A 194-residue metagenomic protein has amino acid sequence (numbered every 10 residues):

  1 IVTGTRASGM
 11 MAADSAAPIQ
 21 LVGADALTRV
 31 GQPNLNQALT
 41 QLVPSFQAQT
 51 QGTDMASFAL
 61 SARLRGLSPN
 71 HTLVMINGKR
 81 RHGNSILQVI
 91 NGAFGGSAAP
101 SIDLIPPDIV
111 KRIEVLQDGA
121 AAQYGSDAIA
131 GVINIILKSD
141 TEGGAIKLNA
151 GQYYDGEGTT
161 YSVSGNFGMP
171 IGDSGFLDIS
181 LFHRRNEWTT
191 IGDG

Functional and structural regions predicted by a protein language model:
I1-V30, N36, A56, S85-G95 (+1 more regions): N-terminal periplasmic "start-of-domain" segments of outer-membrane beta-barrel proteins
G9, T40-S85: Extracytoplasmic beta-strand/coil segments of soluble accessory domains associated with Gram-negative outer-membrane
S15-T40, S61-L67, F94-I102, A150-Y154 (+1 more regions): Short, polar/charged loop or turn motifs at beta-strand boundaries
Q32, P69, P107-V110, K138 (+1 more regions): Outer-membrane beta-barrel channels and translocator barrels
L35-A38, L42, A62-R63, M75 (+3 more regions): N-terminal periplasmic accessory domains that precede and gate Gram-negative outer-membrane beta-barrel machines
K79-Q117: Short acidic/polar hinge/loop motifs at secondary-structure boundaries that mediate gating or recognition
E114, A120, T141-M169: Short strand-turn segments of transmembrane beta-barrel domains in outer membranes, especially the first one or two
A145, N149-G151, P170-G194: Periplasmic-side early beta-strands and strand-to-turn transitions of outer-membrane beta-barrels
